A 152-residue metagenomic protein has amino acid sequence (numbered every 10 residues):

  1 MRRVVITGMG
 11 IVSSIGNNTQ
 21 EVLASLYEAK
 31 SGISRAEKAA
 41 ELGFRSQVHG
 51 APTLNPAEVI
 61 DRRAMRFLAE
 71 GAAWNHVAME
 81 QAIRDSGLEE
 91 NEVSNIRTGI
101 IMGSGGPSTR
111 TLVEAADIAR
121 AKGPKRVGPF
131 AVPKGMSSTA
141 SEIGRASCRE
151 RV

Functional and structural regions predicted by a protein language model:
M1-R151: Conserved "HGTGT" condensation-loop signature of ketosynthase/thiolase-family condensing enzymes that catalyze
